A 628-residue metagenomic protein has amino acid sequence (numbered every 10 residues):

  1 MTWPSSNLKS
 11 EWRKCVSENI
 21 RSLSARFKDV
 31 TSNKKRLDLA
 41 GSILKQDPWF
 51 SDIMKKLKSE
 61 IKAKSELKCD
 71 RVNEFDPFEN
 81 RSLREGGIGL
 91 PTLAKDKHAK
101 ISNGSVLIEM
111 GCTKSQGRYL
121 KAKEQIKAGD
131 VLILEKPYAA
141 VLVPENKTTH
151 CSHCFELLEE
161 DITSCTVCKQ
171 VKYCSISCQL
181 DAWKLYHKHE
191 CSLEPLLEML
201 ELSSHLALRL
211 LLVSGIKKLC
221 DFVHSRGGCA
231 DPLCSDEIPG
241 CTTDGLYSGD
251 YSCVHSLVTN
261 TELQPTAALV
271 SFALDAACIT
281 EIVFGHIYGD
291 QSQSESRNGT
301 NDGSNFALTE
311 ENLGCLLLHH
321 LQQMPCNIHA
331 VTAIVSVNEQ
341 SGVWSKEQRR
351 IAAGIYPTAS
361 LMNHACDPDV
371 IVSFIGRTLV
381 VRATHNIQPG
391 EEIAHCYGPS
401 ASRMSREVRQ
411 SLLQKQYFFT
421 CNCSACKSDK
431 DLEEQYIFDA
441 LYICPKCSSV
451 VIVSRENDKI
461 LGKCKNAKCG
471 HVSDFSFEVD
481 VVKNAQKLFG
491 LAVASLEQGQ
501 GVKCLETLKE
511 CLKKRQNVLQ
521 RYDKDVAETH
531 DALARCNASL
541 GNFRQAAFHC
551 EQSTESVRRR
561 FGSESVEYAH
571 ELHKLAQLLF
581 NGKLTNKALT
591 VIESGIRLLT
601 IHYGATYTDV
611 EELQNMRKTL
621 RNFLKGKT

Functional and structural regions predicted by a protein language model:
M1-T628: Short alpha-helical interaction motifs and adjacent low-complexity tails used for partner binding in regulatory proteins
